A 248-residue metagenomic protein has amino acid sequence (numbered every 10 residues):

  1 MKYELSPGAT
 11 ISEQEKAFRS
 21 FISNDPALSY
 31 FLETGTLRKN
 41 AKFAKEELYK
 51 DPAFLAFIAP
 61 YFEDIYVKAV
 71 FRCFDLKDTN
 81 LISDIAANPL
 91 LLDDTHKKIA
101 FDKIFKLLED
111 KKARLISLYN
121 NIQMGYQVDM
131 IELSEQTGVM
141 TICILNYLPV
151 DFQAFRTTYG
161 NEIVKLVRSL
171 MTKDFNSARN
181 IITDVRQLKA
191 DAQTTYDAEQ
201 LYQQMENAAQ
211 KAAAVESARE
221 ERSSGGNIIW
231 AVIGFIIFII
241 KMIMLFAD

Functional and structural regions predicted by a protein language model:
M1-P7: J-domain helical core
G8-G225: Amphipathic alpha-helical protein-interaction segments
S223-D248: Alpha-helical transmembrane anchor segments and their immediate juxtamembrane flanks, especially terminal single-pass
